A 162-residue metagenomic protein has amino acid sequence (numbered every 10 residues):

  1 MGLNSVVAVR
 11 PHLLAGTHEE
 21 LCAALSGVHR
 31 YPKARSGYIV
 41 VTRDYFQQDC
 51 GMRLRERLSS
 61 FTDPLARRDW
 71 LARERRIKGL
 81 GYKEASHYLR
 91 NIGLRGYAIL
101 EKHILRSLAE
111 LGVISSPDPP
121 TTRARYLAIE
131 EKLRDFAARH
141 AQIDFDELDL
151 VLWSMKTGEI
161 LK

Functional and structural regions predicted by a protein language model:
G2-K78: Alpha-helical ds-nucleic-acid-binding substructure associated with the helix-hairpin-helix region of base-excision DNA
T17, R35, D63, L100 (+1 more regions): Short, conserved alpha-helical segments within structured domains
A34-Y38, E84, D144-E147: Residue-level detector of well-ordered alpha-helical segments, enriched for hydrophobic/aromatic packing positions
T42, N91, S107, L150-S154: Short acidic/histidine-centered micro-motifs embedded in hydrophobic/aromatic stretches that mark compact functional
F46-D49, L111-I114, M155: A short secondary-structure junction motif
P64-S115: Catalytic DNA-binding helix-loop module of base-excision-repair DNA glycosylases/AP lyases
P120-K162: A basic, often C-terminal nucleic-acid-binding module that engages the phosphate backbone, implemented in DNA
